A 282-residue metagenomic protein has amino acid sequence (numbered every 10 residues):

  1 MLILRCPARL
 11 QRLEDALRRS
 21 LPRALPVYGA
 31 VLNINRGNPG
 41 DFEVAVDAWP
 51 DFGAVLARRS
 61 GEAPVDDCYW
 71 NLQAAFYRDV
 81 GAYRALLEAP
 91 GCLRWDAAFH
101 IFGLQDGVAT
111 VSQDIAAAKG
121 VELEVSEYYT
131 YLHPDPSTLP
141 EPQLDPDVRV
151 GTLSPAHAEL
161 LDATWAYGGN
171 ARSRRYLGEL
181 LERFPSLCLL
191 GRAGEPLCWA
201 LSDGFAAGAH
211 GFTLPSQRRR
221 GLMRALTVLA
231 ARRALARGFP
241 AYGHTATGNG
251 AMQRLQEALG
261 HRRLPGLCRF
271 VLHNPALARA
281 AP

Functional and structural regions predicted by a protein language model:
M1-P26, Y128, P134-R172, P282: Short amphipathic alpha-helix that is part of the acyltransferase structural core
N33, P39-A63, E182-C198: Conserved beta-hairpin
P39-D41, A48-V148, T152, R269-L272: Acyl-donor-binding surface of acyltransferase catalytic domains
D79-P90, P215, R219-L235, G250-A258: Conserved acetyl-CoA-binding loop-helix of GNAT-fold acetyltransferases
G107-V121, A236, T247-P265: Conserved active-site alpha-helix within GNAT-family acetyltransferase domains
G169-S216: A conserved beta-strand-loop-helix scaffold within acyl/acetyltransferase catalytic domains
G208, A241-T245: Conserved hydrophobic beta-strand within the GNAT/NAT acetyltransferase core sheet that lines the active-site cleft
A258-P282: …primarily DNA-binding HTH/wHTH and HhH modules…
